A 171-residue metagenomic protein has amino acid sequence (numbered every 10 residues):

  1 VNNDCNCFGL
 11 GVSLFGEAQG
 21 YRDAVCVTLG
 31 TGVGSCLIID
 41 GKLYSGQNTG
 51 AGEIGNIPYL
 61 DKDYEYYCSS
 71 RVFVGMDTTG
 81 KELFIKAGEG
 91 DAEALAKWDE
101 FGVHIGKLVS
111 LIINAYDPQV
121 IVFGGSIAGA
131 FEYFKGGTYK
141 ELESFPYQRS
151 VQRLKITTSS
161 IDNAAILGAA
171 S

Functional and structural regions predicted by a protein language model:
V1-Y64, G168-S171: Phosphate-binding/catalytic loop of phosphoryl-transfer enzymes
L14-Y21, P58-S171: ATP-binding/phosphotransfer module of carbohydrate and carboxylate kinases, centering on a glycine-rich
